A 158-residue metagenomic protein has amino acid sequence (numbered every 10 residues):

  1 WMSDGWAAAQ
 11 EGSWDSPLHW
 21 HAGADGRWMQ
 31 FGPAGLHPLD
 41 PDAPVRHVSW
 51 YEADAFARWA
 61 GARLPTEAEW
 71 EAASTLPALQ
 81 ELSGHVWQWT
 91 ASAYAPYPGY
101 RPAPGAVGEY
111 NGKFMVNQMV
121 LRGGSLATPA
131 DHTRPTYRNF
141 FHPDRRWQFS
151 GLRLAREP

Functional and structural regions predicted by a protein language model:
W1-S74, P158: Active-site microenvironments of metalloenzymes and redox enzymes
W1-W14, L82-P158: Surface-exposed recognition segments
S49-E52, Q80, S150: Generic detector of short, well-ordered, non-transmembrane alpha-helical segments enriched in hydrophobic residues
R58-W59, A78, W89: Charged, amphipathic alpha-helical interaction segments
A73-S83: Cytochrome P450 C-terminal beta-domain/meander region
